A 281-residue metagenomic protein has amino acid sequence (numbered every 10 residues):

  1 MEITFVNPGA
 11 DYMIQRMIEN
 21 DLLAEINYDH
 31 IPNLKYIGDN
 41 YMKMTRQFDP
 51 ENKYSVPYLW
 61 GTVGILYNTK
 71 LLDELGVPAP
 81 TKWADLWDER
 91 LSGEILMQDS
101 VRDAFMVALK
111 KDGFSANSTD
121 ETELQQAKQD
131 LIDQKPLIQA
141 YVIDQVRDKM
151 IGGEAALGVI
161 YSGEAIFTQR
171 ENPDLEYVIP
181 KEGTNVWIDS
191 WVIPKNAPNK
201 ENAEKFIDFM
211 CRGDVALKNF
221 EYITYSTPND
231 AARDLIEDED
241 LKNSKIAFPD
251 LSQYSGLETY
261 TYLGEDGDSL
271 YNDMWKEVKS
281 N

Functional and structural regions predicted by a protein language model:
E2, N7-E154: Extracytoplasmic ligand-binding site segments that recognize negatively charged/polar headgroups
Y12-R16, I151, L157-D174: A ligand-binding cleft/hinge motif common to bilobed small-molecule-binding domains
M17-E25, P50-N52, F167-I179, L241-K245: Ligand-binding "clamshell"
L66-L71, K110-K111, W187-N199, M210 (+1 more regions): A bilobed periplasmic-binding-protein/Venus flytrap-type ligand-binding module shared by bacterial periplasmic
L124-D133, E171-K195: Periplasmic-binding protein-like
P194-S255: Mature extracytoplasmic/periplasmic domains
L251-N281: Conserved C-terminal helix/tail region of periplasmic/extracytoplasmic solute-binding proteins
